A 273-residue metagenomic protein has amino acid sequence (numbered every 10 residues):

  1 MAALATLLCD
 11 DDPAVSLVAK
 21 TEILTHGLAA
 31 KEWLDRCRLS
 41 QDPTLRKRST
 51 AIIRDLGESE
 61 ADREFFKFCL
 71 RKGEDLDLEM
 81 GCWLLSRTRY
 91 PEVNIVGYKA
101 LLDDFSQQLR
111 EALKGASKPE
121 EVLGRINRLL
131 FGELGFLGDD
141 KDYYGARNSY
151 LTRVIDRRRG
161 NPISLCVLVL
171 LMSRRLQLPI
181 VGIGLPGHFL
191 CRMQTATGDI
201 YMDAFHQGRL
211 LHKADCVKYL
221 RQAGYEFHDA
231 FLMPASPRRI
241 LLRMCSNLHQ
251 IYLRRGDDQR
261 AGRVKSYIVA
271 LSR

Functional and structural regions predicted by a protein language model:
M1-R273: A structural boundary/capping signal
